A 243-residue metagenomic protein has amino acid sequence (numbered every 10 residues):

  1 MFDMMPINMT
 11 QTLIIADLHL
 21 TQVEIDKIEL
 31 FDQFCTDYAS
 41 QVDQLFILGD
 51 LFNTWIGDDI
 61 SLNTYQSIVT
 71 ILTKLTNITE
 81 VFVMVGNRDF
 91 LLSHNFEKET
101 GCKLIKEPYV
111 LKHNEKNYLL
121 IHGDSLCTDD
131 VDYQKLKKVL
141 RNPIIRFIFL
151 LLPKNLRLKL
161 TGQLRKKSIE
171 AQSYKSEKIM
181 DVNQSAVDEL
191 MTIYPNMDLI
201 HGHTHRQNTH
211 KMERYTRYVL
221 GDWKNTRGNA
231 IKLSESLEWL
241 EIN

Functional and structural regions predicted by a protein language model:
P6-L13, L111-L119, K211-T216: Beta-strand-turn-beta hairpins that frame and shape the catalytic cleft of phosphate-ester-processing enzymes
N8-Q11, L20-H113: Core catalytic region of metal-dependent phosphoesterases/phosphodiesterases, especially metallo-beta-lactamase-like
I14-A16, L45-D50, E80-N87, L120-I121 (+2 more regions): Active-site neighborhood of phospho(di)ester-bond hydrolases with catalytic His/Asp-centered motifs
H19-L20, F52-N53, D89, S125-L126 (+2 more regions): Short, solvent-exposed loop/turn segments at secondary-structure junctions
G101-K106, L119, D124, D130-L136 (+1 more regions): Conserved beta-sheet core of the metallophosphoesterase superfamily
G123-V182: Active-site-proximal loop/helix segment associated with metal-binding centers of metalloenzymes
N243: Conserved histidine-centered catalytic loops in small-molecule metabolism enzymes
